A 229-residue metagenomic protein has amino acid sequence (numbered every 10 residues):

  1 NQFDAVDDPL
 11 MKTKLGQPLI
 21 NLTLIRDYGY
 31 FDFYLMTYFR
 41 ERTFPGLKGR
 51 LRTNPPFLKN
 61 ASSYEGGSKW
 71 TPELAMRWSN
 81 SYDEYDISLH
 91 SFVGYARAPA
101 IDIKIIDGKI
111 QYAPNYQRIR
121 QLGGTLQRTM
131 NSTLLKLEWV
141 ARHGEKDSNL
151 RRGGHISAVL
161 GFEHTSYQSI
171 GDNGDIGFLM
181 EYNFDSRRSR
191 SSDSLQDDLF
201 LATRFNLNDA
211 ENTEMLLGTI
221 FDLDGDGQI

Functional and structural regions predicted by a protein language model:
N1-L51, D83: Outer membrane beta-barrel
K14-P18, W70-L74, R118-L122, T129 (+3 more regions): Residues that define the transmembrane beta-barrel architecture of outer-membrane proteins
I20-L24, M76-N80, L89, G124-R128 (+5 more regions): Residues on the lipid-exposed face of transmembrane beta-strands in outer-membrane beta-barrel proteins
Y28-Y30, S81-E84, Y167-I176, N208-E214: Short loop/turn motifs that connect adjacent beta-strands in outer-membrane beta-barrel proteins
Y30-Y34, D86-H90, L134-K136, D175-L179 (+1 more regions): Residue-level detector of the transmembrane beta-barrel scaffold of outer-membrane proteins
T43, G49-R152: Surface-exposed beta-loop-beta
L137-H143, F178-D185, E211-L223, I229: Transmembrane beta-strand segments that form the barrel wall of outer-membrane beta-barrel proteins
S148-R152, R188-Q196, D209, I220-I229: Solvent-exposed loop/turn segments connecting transmembrane beta-strands in outer-membrane beta-barrel proteins
